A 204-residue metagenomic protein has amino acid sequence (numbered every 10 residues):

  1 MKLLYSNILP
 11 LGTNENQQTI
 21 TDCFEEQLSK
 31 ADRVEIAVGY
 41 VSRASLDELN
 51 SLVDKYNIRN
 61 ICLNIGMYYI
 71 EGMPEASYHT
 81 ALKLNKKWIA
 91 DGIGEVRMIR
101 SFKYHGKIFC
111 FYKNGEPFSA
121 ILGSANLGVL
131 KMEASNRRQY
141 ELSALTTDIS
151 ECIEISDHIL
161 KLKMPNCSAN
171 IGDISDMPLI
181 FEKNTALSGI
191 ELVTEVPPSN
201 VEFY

Functional and structural regions predicted by a protein language model:
M1-Y204: PLD/PLD-like phosphodiesterase catalytic module centered on the HKD motif
